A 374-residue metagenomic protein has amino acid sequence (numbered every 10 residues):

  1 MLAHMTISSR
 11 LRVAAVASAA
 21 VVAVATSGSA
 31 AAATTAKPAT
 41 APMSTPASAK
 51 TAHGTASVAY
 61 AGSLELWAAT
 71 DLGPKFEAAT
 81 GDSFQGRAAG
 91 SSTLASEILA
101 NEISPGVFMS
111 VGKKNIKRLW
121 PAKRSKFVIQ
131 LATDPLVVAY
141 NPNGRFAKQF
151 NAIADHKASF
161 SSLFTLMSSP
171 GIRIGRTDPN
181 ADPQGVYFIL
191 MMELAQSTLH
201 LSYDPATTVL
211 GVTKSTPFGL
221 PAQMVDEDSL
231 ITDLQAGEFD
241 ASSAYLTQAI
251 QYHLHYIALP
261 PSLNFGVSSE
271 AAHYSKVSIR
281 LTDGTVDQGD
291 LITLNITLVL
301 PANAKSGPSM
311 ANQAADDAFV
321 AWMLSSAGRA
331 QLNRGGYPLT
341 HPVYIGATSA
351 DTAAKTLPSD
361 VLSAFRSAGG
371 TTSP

Functional and structural regions predicted by a protein language model:
A3-A15: Bacterial N-terminal signal peptides that target proteins for export
V16-V22: Hydrophobic helical h-region of N-terminal Sec-dependent signal peptides in bacterial secretory/periplasmic proteins
V24-A30: C-terminal segment of classical bacterial N-terminal signal peptides
A32-S83, R87, S91-N101, K113 (+3 more regions): Exported/periplasmic ABC-transporter solute-binding proteins
N101, P105-M109, I116-Q130: Short beta-strand-centered segments that line the small-molecule binding cleft or hinge of alpha/beta clamshell
F127, L136, I172-I174: Generic beta-strand structural signal
Q130, P135-A139, T297-V299: Residues embedded in well-ordered beta-strands
